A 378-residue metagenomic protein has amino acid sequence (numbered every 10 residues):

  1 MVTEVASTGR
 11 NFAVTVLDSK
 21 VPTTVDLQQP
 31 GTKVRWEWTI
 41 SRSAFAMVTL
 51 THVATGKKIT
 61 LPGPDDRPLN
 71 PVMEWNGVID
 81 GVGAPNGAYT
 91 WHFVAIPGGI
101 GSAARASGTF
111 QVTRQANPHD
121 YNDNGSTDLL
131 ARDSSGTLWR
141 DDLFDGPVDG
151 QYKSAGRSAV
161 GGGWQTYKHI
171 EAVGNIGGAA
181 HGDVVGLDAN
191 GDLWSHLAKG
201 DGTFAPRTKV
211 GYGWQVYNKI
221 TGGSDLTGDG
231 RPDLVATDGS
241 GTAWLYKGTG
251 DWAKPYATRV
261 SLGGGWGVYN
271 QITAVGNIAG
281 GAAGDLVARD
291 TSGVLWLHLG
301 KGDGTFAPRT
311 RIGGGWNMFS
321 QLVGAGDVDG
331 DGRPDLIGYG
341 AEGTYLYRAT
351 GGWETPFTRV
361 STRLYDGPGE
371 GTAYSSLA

Functional and structural regions predicted by a protein language model:
M1, R35, M47-T49: N-terminal secretion targeting segments of exported proteins
M1-R10, T15-D18, T23-K33, D65-R67 (+1 more regions): Trp/Gly-enriched beta-strand/coil motifs that build multi-repeat beta-propeller-like domains and related W-rich binding
T32-S43: Aromatic/hydrophobic beta-strand junction motif of beta-rich domains
W38-I40, L50, G77, A95: Hydrophobic beta-strand positions in extracellular immunoglobulin-like domains
S41-P64: Contiguous segments within soluble domain cores/interaction surfaces
M73: Short, conserved "active-site rim" segments that organize catalytic pockets and cofactor/ligand binding
